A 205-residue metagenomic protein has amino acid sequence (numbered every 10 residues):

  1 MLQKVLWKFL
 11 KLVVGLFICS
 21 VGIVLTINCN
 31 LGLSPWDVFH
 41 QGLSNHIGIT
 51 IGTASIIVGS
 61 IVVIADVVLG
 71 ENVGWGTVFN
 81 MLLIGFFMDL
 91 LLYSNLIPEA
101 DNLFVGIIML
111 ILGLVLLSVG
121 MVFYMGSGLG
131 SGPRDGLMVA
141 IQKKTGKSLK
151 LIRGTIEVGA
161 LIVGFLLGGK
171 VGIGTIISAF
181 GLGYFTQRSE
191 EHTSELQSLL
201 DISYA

Functional and structural regions predicted by a protein language model:
M1-S194: Core subunits and conserved enzymes of cellular information-processing and envelope-translocation systems across
E191-A205: Single conserved hydrophobic/aromatic residue that forms the stacking wall/gate of nucleotide- or nucleobase-binding
